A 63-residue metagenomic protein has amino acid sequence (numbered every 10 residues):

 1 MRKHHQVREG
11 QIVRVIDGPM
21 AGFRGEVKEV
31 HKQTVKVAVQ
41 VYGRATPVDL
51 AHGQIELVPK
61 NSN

Functional and structural regions predicted by a protein language model:
M1-E9: Mixed-charge, Lys/Arg-rich low-complexity intrinsically disordered regions
I16-G18, Q40: Short, surface-exposed secondary-structure boundary micro-motifs
G18-M20, V30-V35: Short, conserved beta-turn/loop elements at beta-strand boundaries and strand-helix junctions
K36-V39, R44-E56: A short macromolecule-binding patch
K60: Active-site/ligand-binding loops adjacent to catalytic centers
